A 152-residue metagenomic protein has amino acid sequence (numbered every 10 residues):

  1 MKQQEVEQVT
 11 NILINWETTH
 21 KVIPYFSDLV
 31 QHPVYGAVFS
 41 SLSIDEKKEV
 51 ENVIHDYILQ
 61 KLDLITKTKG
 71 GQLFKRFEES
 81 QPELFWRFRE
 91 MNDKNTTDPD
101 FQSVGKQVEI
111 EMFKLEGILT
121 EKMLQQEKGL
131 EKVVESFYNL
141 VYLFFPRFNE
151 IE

Functional and structural regions predicted by a protein language model:
M1-Q4, G70, E150-E152: Short intrinsically disordered terminal tails
K2-S41, E51-L62: Short terminal alpha-helical segments
T18-P24, D28-H32, D56, E79-W86 (+3 more regions): Generic structural signal for well-ordered, non-membrane alpha-helices
V22-Y25, V34-I44, T68-F74, N95-F101 (+1 more regions): Charged, low-complexity interaction regions
Y57-I65, K69, L115-T120: Amphipathic alpha-helical coiled-coil segments
Q72-D100, V104-K122: Long, low-complexity or tandemly repetitive, helically biased scaffold regions used for multimeric assembly/adhesion
S103-E152: Amphipathic alpha-helical binding modules
